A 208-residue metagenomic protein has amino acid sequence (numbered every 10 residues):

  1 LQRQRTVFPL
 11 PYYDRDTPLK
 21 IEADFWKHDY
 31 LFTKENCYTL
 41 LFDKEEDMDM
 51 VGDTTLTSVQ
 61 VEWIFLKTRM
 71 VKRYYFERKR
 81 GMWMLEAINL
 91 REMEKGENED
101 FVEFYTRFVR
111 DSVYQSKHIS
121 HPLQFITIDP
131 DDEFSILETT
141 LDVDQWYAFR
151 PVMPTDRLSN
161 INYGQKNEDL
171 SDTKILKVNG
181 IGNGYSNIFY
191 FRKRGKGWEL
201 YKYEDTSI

Functional and structural regions predicted by a protein language model:
F8-M70, E133-Y185: Surface-exposed, charged secondary-structure patches
P11, R73-Y74, V113, Q124 (+2 more regions): Intrinsically disordered, low-complexity N-terminal regions enriched in serine/proline/glycine with scattered basic
Y12-D14, Q124-S135, G195-L200: Hydrophobic, well-ordered secondary-structure segments that either form specific early membrane-associated helices used
N36, L40-F42, Q115-H118, D156 (+2 more regions): Generic marker of "main functional regions" within proteins
E62-G96, G184-I208: Short beta-strand edge/turn micro-motifs at domain boundaries
K79-K117, P122-L137: Surface-exposed beta-loop interaction hotspot
